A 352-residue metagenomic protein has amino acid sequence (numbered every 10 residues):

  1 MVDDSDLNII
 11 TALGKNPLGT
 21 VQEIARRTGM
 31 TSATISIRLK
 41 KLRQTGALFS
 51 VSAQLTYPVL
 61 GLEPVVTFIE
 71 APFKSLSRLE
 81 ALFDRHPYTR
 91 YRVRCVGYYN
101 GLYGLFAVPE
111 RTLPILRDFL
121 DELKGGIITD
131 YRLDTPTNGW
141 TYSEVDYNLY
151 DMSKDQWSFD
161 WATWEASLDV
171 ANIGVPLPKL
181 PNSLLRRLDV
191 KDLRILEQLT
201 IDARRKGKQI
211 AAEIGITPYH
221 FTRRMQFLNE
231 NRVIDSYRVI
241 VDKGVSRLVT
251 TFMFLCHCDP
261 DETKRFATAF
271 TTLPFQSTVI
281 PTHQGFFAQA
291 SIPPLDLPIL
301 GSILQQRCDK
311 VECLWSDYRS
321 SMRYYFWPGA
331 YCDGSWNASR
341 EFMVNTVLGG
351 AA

Functional and structural regions predicted by a protein language model:
M1-A352: A compositional/biophysical signature of low hydrophobicity enriched in polar/charged and small residues
